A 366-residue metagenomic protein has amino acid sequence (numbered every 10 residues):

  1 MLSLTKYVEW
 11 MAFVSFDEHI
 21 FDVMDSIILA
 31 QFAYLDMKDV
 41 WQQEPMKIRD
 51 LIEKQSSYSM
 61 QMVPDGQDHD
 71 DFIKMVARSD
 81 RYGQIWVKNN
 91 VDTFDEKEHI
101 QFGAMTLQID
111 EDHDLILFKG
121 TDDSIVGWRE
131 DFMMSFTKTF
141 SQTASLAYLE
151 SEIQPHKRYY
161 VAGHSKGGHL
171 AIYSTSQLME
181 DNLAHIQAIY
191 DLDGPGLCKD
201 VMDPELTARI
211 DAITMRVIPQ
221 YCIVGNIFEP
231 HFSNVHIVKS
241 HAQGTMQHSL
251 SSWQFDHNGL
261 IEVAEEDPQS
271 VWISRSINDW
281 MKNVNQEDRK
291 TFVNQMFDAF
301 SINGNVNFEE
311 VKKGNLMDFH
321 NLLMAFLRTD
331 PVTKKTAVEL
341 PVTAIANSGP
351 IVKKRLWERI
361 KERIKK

Functional and structural regions predicted by a protein language model:
L2-D114, F118-S135, T139-R158, M179-K366: Alpha/beta hydrolase fold serine-hydrolase catalytic domain that processes acyl esters and thioesters
A162-G167, A171: Gly/Ala-rich beta-loop-alpha elbow adjacent to hydrolase catalytic centers
A171-E180: Short glycine-enriched nucleophile-adjacent loop and the immediately C-terminal alpha-helix near the catalytic center
